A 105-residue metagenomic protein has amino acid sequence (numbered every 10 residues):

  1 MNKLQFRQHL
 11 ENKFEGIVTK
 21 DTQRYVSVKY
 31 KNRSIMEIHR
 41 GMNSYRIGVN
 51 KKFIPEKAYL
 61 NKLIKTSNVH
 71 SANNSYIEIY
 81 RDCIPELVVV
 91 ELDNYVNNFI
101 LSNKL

Functional and structural regions predicted by a protein language model:
M1, N12, K51-K52, K57 (+1 more regions): Intrinsic low-complexity, intrinsically disordered segments enriched in polar/basic residues
M1-K31, L63: Negatively charged, low-complexity tracts enriched in Asp/Glu with abundant Ser/Thr
V18-T19, N43-Y45, K52-F53, N94-N97: General N-terminal targeting signals
V26-S75: Short, conserved beta-strand/beta-arch hydrophobic-aromatic motifs that form part of recognition grooves or interface
E56-L105: Ampiphathic alpha-helical segments that act as solvent-exposed interaction surfaces
